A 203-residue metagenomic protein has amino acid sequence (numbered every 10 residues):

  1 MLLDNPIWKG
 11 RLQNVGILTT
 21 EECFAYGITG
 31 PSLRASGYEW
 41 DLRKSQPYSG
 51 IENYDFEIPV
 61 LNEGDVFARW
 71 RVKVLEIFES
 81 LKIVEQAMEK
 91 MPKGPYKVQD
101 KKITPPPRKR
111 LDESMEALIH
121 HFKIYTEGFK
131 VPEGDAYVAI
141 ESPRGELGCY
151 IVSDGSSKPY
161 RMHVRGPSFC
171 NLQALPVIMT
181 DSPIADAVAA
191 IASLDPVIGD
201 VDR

Functional and structural regions predicted by a protein language model:
M1-R203: Metal/cofactor-centered catalytic core regions of large enzymes
